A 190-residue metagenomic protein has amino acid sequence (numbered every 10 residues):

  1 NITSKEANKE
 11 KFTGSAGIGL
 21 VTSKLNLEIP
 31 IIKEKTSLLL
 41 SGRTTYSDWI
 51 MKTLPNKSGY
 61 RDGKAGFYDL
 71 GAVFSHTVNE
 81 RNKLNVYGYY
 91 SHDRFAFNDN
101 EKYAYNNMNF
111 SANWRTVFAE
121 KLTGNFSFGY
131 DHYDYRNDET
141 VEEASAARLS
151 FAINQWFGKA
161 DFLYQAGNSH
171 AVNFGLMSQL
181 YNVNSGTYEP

Functional and structural regions predicted by a protein language model:
N1-K5, F12-R61, G66-T77, N85-Y89: Predominantly transmembrane beta-strands of Gram-negative outer membrane beta-barrel pores used for transport
T3, A7, L38, D69 (+6 more regions): Residue-level signal for the start and early helices of compact helical domains
A7-N8, D93: A short, flexible beta-alpha/helix-coil linker loop
S15-G17, G59-G66, N100-N106, A146-N154: Replace "Gram-negative outer membrane beta-barrel proteins" with "bacterial and organellar outer membrane beta-barrel
L25, A96-F97: A short, acidic/glycine-rich surface segment
I50, R94-A96: A short acidic, helix-capping loop that chelates divalent metal ions and anchors anionic groups
S75-H92, A104-P190: Face-selective signature of the C-terminal outer-membrane beta-barrel domain
